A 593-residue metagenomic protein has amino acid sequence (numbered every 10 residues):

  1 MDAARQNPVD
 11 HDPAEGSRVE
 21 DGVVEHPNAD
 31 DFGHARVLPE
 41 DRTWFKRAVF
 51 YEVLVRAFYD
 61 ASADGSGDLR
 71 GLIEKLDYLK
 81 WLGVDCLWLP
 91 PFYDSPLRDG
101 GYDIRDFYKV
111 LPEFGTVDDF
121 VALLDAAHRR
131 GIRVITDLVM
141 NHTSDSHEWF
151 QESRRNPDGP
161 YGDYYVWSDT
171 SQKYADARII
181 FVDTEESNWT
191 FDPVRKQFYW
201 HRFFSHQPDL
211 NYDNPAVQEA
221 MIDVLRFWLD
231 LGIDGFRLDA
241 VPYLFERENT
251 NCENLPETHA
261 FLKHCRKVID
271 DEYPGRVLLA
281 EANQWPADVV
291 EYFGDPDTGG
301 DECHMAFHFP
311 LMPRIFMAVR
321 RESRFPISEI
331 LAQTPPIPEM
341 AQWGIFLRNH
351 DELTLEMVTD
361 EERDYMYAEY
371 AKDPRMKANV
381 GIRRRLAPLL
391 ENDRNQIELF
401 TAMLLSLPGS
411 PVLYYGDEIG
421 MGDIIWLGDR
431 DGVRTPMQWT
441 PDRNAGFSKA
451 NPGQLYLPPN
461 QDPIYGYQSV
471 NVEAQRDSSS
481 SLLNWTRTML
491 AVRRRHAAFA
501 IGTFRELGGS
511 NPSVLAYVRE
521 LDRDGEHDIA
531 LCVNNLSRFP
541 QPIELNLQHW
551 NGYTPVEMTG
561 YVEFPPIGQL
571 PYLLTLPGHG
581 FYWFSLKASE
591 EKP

Functional and structural regions predicted by a protein language model:
M1-P593: Active-site and adjacent substrate-binding regions of carbohydrate-active enzymes
